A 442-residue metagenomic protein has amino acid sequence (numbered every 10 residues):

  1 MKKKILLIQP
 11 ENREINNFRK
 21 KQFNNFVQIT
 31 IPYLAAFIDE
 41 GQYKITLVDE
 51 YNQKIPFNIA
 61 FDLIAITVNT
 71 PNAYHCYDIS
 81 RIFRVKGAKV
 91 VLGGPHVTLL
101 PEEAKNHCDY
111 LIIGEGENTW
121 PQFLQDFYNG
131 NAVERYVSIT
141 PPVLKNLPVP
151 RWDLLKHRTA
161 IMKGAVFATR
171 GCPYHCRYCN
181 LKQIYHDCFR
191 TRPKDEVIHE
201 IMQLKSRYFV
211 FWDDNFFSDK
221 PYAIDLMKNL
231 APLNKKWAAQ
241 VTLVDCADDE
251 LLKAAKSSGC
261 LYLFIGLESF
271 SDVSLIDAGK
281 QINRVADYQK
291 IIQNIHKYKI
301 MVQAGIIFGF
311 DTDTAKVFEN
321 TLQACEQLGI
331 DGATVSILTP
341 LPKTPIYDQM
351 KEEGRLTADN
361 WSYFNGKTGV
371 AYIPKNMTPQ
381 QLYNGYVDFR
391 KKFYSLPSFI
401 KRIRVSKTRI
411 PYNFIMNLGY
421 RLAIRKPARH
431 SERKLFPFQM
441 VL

Functional and structural regions predicted by a protein language model:
K2-Y208: Acidic, low-complexity intrinsically disordered segments
K3-L7, E40, K44-L47, D62 (+5 more regions): Radical SAM enzyme core and accessory elements
N12-N16, E103, P221, V273-A278 (+3 more regions): Flexible glycine/acidic-rich beta-alpha junction loops that bind and position SAM and/or redox cofactors in anaerobic
I38-K44, I291-V302, L328, K392: A structural motif corresponding to the C-terminal end of an alpha-helix and its immediate exit/capping segment
V68, N72, H96, I112 (+6 more regions): Structured beta->alpha junctions
V91-L92, I112, R135-Y136, A238-Q240 (+3 more regions): Structural detector of well-ordered beta-strand residues that form the stable sheet scaffold of enzyme domains
E103-P121, A254-F264, N320-V335: Structural recognition of alpha->loop->beta junctions
P148-Q303, F308-F310, K316-E319, Q323: Radical SAM [4Fe-4S] cluster-binding motif and immediate context
